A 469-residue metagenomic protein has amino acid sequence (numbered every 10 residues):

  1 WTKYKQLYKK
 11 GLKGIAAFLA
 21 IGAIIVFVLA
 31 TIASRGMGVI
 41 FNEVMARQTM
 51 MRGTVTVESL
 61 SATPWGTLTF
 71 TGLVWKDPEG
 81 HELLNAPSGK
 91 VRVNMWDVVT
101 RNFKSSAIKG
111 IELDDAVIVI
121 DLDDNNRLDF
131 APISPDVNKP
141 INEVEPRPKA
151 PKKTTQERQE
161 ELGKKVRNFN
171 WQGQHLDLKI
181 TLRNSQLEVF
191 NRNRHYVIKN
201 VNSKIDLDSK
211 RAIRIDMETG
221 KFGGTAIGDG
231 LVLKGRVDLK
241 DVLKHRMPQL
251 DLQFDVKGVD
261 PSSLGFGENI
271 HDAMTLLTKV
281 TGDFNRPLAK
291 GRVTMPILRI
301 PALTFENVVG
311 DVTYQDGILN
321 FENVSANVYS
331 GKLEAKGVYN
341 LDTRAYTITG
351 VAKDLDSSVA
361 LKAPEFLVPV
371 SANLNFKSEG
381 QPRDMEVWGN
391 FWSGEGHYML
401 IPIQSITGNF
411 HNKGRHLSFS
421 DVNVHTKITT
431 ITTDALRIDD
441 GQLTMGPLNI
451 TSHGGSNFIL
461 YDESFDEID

Functional and structural regions predicted by a protein language model:
W1-K3, M50-G53, L73-D206, G230 (+1 more regions): Secondary-structure transition motifs
W1-M51: N-terminal type II signal-anchor transmembrane helix that functions as the membrane-insertion/stop-transfer segment
G38, W65, H81, N193-H195 (+5 more regions): Solvent-exposed loop/turn segments connecting transmembrane beta-strands in outer-membrane beta-barrel proteins
M45, E58-A62, W75, A86-K104 (+15 more regions): Extended lipid/amphipathic-ligand handling interfaces
Q48-V74: Short extracytoplasmic
V119, E188, G258-S262, R299-P301 (+4 more regions): Gram-negative outer-membrane beta-barrel proteins
S185-L187, I215-G220, D260, R292-I297 (+4 more regions): Transmembrane beta-strand segments that form the barrel wall of outer-membrane beta-barrel proteins
